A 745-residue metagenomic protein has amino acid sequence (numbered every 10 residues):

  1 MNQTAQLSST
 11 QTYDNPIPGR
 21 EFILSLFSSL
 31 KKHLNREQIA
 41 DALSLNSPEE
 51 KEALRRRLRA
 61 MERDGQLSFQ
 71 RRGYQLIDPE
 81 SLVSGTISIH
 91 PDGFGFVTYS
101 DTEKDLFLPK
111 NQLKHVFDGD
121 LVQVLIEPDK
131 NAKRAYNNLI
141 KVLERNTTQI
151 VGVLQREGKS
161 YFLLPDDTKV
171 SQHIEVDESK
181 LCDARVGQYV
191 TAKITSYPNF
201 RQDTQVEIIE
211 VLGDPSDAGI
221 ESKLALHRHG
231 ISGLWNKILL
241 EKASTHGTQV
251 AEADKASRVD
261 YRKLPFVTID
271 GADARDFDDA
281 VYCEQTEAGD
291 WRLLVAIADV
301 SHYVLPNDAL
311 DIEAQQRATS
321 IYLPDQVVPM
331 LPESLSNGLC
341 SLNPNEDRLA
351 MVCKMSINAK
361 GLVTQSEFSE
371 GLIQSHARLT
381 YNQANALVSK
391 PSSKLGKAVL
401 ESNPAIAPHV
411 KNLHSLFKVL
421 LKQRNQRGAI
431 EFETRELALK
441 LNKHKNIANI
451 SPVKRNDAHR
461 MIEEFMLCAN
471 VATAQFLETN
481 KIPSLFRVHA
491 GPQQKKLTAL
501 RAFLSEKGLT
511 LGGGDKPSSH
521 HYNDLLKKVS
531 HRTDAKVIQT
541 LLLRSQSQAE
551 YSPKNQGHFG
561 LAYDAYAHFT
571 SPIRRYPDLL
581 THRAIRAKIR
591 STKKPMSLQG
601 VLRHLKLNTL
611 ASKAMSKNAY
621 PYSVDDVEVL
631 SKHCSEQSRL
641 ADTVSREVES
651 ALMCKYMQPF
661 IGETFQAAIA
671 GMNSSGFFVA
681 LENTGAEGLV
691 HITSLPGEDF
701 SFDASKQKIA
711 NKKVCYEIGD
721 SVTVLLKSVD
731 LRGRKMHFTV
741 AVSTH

Functional and structural regions predicted by a protein language model:
M1-L294, S301-D347, R378, N385 (+3 more regions): Charge-lined substrate channels and their catalytic hotspots, especially those that engage the 3′ end of RNA
D41, L181, T191, Y197 (+4 more regions): Electropositive polyanion-binding surfaces
